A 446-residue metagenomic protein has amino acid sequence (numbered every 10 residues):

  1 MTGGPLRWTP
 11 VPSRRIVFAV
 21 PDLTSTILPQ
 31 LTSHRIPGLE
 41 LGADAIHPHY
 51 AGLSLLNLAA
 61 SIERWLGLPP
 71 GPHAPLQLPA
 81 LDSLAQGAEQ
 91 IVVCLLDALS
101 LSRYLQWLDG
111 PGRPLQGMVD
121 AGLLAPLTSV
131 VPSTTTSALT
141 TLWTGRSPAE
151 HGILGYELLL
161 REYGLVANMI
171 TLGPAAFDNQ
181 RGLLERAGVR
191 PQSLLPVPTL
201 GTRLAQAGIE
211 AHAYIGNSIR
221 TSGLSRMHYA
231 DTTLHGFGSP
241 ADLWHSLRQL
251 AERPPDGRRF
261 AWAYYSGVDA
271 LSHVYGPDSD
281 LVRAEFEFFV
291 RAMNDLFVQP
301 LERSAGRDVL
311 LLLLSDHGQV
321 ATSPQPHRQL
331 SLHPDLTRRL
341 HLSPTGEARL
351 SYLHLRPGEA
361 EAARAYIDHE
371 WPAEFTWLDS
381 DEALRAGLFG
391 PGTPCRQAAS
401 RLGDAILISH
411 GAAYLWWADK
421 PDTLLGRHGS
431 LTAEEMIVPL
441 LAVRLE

Functional and structural regions predicted by a protein language model:
V17-P75, L108-L124, T128-R259, Y264-V274: His/Asp/Glu-rich, glycine-adjacent segments that coordinate divalent cations and/or stabilize oxyanion chemistry on
P75-A88, Q249-R253, V298-G306: A short acidic-Thr-Gly-centered motif at the start of a beta-strand
V93-L96: Short hydrophobic beta-strand that contains or immediately precedes a catalytic carboxylate
G117-L139, T337-P357, K420: A short, conserved beta-to-alpha structural element at the edge of catalytic cores that scaffolds binding
V268-V309: A long, amphipathic alpha-helix that forms part of the scaffold/cap immediately adjacent to metal-dependent active
S304-L355: A beta-strand-loop signature enriched in Asp, Gly, Thr, and Trp that corresponds to the sialidase/neuraminidase Asp-box
L340-E446: Active-site neighborhoods of enzymes that stabilize oxyanions during catalysis
